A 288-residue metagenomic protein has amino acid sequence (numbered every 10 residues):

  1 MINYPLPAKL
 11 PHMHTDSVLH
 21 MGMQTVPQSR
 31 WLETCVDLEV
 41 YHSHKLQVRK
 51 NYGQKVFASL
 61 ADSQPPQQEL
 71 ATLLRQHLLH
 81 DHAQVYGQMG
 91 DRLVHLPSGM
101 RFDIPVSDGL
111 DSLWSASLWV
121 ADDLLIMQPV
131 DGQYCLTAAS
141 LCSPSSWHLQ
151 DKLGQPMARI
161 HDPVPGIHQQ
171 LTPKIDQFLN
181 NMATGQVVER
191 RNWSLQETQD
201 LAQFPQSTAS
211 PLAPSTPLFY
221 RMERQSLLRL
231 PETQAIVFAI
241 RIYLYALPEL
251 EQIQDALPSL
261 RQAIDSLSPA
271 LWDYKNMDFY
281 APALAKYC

Functional and structural regions predicted by a protein language model:
M1-C288: Extended, well-ordered protein cores
